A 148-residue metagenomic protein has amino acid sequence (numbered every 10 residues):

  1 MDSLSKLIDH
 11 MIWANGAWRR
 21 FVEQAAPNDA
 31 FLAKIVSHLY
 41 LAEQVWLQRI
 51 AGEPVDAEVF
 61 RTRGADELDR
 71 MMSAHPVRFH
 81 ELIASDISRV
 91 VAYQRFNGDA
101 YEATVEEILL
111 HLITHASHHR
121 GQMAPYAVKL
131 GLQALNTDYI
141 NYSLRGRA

Functional and structural regions predicted by a protein language model:
M1-D2: Short, low-complexity N-terminal intrinsically disordered segments enriched in polar/charged residues
K6-A17, R70-A74, R78: A non-catalytic, amphipathic alpha-helix used as a structural packing/dimerization or gating element in enzyme scaffolds
K6-I8, G64, G98: N-terminal start-of-chain detector that recognizes signal peptides and the immediate post-cleavage beginning
D9-E58, D99-A148: Short, contiguous alpha-helical
P54-Q94: Helix-adjacent hinge/juxtasegments
